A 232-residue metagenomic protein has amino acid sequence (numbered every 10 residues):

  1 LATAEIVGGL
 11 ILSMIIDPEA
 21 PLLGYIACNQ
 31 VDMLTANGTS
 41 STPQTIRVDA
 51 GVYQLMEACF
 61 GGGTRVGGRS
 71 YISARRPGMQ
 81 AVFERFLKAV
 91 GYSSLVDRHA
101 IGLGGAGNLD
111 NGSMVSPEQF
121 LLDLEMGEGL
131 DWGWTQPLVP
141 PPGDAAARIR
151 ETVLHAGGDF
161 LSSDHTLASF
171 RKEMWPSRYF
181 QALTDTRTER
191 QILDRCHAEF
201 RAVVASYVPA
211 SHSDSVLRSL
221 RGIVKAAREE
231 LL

Functional and structural regions predicted by a protein language model:
L1-D123: Glycine-rich anion/phosphate-binding loop at the beta-strand->alpha-helix junction
M114-L232: Catalytic-core signal marking the mid-to-C-terminal active-site face
